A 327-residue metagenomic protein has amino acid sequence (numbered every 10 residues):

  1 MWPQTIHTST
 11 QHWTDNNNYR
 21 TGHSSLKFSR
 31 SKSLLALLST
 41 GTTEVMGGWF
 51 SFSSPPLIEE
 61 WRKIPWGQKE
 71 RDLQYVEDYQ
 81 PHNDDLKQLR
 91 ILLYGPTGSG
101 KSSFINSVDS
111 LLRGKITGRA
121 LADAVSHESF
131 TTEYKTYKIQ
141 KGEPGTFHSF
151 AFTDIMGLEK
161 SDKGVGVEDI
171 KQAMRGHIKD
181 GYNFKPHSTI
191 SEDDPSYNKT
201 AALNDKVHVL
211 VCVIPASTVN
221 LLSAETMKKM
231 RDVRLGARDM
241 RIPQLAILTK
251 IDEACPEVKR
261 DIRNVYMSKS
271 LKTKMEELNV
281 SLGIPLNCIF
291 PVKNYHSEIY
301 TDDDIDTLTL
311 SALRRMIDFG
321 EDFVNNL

Functional and structural regions predicted by a protein language model:
W2-P3, S25, R30-P96, G118 (+3 more regions): Short, flexible boundary segments at extreme N-termini or domain junctions of P-loop NTPases and their
P3, T8-T10: Intrinsically disordered, low-complexity terminal segments enriched in Ser/Thr
Y79-D85, P96, V108-I242, K250-S270 (+2 more regions): Switch- and interface-adjacent substructures of P-loop NTPase systems
G100: Conserved glycine(s) of the Walker
K206, M240, L278-L286: A structural motif corresponding to the C-terminal end of an alpha-helix and its immediate exit/capping segment
